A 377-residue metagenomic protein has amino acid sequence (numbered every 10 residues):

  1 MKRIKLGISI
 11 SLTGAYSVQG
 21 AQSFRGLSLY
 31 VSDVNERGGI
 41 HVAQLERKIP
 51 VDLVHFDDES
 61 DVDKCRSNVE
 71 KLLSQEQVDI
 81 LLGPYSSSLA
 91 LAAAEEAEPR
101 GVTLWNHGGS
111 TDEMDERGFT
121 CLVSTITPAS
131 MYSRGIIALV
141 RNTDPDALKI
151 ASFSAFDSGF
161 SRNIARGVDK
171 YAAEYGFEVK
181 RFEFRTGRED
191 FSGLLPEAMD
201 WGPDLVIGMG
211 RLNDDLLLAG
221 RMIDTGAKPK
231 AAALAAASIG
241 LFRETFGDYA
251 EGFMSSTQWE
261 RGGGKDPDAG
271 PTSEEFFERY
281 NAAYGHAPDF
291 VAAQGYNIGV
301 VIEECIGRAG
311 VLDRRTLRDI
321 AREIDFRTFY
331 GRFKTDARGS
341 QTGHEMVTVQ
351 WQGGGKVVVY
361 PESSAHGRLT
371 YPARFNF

Functional and structural regions predicted by a protein language model:
G7-S28, D57-V62, F153-R162, G264-D266 (+1 more regions): Extracytoplasmic "Venus flytrap"
Q19-R25, I40-E116, T125, R185-F191 (+1 more regions): Beta-alpha junction/loop-to-helix N-cap segments that form part of ligand/metal-binding clefts
C65, S124-L148, D190-S192, D215 (+3 more regions): Hydrophobic alpha-helical segments within soluble ligand-binding/sensing domains
L72-Y85, W105-H107, I150-S154, G202-L212 (+3 more regions): Periplasmic-binding protein-like
A97, I164-E260: Extracellular/periplasmic bilobed ligand-binding domains
T120-T186, L205: An alpha-beta-alpha
I223-Y296, E362-F377: Extracellular/periplasmic periplasmic-binding protein-like sensory domains
R279-A292, V301-Y360: Segments of small-molecule ligand-sensing domains
